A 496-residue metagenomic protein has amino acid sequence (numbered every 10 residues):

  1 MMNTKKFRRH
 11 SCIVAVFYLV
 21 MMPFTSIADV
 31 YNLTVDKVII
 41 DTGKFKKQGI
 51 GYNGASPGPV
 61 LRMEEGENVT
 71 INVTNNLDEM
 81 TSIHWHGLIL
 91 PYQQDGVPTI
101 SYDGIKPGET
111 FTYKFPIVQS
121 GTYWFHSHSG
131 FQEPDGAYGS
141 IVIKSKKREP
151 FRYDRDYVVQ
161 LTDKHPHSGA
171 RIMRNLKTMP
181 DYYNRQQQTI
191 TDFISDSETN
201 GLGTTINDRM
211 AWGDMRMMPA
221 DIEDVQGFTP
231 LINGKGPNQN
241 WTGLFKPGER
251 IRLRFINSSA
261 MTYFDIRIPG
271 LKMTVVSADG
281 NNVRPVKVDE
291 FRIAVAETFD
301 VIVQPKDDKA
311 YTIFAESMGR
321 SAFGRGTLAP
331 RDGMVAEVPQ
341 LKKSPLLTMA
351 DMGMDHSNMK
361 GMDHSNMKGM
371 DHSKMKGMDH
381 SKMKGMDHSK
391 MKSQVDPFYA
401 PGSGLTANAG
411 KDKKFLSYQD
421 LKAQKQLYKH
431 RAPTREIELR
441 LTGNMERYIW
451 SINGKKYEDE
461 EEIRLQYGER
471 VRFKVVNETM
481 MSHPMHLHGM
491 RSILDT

Functional and structural regions predicted by a protein language model:
M1-R9: N-terminal secretory signal peptides that target proteins for export/translocation
A28-I293, I302, D332-M367, S373 (+1 more regions): Histidine-centered copper-binding motifs that mark active-site loops of extracellular/periplasmic copper enzymes
L77, S259-A260, D307, T479-M481: Short, acidic/polar linear motifs in exposed loop/turn regions
Y123-S129, A310-M318: Short, aromatic- and glycine-rich surface loops/edge beta-strands on solvent-exposed regions
I256, D300-T312: A conserved active-site cap/scaffold subdomain adjacent to cofactor or substrate pockets
P269-N282, N453-Y457, E478-T496: Active/binding-pocket-proximal capping segment
K425-Y428, R435-Y448, E458-S492: C-terminal substrate/ligand-recognition segments
